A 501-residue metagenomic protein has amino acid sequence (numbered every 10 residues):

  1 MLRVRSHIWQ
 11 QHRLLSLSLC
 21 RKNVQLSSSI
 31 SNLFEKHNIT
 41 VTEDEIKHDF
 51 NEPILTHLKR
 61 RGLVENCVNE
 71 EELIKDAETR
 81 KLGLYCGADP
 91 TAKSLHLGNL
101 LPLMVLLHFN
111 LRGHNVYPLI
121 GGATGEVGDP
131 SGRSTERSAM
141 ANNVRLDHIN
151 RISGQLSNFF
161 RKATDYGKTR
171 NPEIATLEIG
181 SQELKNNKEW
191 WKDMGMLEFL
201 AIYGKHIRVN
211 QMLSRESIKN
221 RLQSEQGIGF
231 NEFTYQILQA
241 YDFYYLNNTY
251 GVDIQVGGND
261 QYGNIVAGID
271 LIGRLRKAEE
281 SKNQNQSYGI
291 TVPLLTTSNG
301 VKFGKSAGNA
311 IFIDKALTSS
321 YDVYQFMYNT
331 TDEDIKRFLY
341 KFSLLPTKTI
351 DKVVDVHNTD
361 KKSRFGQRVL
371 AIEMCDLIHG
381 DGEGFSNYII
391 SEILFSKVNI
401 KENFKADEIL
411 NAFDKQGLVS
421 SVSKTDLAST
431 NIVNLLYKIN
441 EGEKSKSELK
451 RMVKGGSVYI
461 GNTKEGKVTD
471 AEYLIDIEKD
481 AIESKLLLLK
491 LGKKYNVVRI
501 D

Functional and structural regions predicted by a protein language model:
M1-S18: N-terminal chloroplast transit peptides
L2, E189-W191, V369: An N-terminal domain-start capping segment
I8, E65, E71, M104 (+4 more regions): A broad, structure-centric signal for solvent-exposed, well-ordered loop/edge residues that line or flank functional
I8, S18-C20, S29-S31, T425 (+1 more regions): Serine/proline-rich low-complexity intrinsically disordered segments, especially terminal tails, linkers
I8-W9, V24-L26, I30, F34 (+2 more regions): Extended hydrophobic/Leu-rich segments
R13, G62, R80, N440-E441 (+1 more regions): Short glycine-centered helix-capping/turn motifs at secondary-structure transition points
L17-Q261, V266-I269, R276-Y288: NTP-dependent nucleotidyl-transfer catalytic core
D270-D501: Conserved nucleotide- and phosphate/pyrophosphate-binding catalytic cores in adenylate/nucleotidyl-handling enzymes
